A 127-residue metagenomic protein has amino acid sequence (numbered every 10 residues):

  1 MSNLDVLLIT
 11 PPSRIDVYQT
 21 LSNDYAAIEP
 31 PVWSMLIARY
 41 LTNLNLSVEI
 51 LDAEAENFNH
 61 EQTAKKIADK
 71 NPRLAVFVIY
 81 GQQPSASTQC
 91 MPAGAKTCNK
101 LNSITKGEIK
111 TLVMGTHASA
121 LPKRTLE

Functional and structural regions predicted by a protein language model:
M1, P12, L41-N43: Intrinsic structural disorder
S2-L4, R73: Nucleotide donor/acceptor-binding cores
L4-A26: Short glycine-rich His-centered loop
E29: Secreted/periplasmic proteins that engage bacterial cell-wall peptidoglycan
W33, I37-L44, E49-E127: Glycine-rich beta-alpha loop elements in corrinoid/cobalamin-binding modules across cobalamin-dependent enzymes
